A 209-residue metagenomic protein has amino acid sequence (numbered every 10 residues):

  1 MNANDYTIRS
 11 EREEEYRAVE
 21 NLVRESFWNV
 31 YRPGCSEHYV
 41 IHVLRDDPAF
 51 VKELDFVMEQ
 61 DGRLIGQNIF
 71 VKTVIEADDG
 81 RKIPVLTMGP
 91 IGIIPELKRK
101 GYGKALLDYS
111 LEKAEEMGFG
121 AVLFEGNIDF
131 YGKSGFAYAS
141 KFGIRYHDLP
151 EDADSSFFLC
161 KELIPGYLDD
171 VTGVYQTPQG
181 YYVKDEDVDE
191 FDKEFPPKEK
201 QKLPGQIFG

Functional and structural regions predicted by a protein language model:
M1-E14, N21: Conserved N-terminal entry element of GNAT/NAT acetyltransferase domains
E20, F27-I69, V74: Active-site rim helix/loop that mediates acceptor-substrate recognition in acyltransferases
E53, D154-L159: Short hydrophobic/aromatic beta-strand or adjacent loop that forms the aromatic wall/cage of a ligand/substrate-binding
E53-L54, M58, G89-G92, F119 (+1 more regions): Internal, conserved structured core segments that host functional sites
G80-P95: Conserved acetyl-CoA binding element of GNAT-fold acetyltransferases
M88, L97-Y109, F119: Conserved acetyl-CoA pyrophosphate-binding loop and the N-cap/start of the following alpha-helix in GNAT-like
E116-F119, G126-A153: Conserved active-site alpha-helix within GNAT-family acetyltransferase domains
P165-G209: Acidic/histidine-enriched, glycine/proline-rich intrinsically disordered or flexible terminal extensions
